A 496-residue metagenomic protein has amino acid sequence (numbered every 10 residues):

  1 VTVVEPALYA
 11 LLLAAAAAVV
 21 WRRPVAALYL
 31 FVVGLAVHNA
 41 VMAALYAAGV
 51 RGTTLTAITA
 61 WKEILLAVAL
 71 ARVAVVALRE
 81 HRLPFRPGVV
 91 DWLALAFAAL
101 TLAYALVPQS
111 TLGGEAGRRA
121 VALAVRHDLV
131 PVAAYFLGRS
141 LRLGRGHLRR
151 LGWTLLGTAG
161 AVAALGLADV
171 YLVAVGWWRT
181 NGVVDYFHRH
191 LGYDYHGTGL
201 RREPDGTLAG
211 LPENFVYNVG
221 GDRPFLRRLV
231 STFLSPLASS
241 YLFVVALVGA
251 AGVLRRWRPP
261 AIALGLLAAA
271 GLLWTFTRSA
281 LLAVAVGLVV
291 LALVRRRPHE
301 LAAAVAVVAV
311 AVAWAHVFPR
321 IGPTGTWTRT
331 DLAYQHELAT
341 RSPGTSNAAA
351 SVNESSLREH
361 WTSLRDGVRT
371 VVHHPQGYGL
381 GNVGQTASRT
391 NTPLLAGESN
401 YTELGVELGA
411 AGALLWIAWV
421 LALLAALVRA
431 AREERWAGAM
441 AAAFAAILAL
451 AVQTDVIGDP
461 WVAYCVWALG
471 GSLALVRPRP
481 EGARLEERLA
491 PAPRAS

Functional and structural regions predicted by a protein language model:
V4-A15, V37, V41, L55-V75 (+5 more regions): Membrane-embedded alpha-helical segments of multi-pass membrane proteins, especially the transmembrane helices
L13, A94-L106, A133, L137 (+2 more regions): Alpha-helical transmembrane segments of multi-pass inner-membrane proteins
V19, V25-V132, I447-L450, S496: N-terminal hydrophobic segments of proteins, predominantly signal-anchor/transmembrane helices of inner/organellar
H38, V50, R223-R227, P343-L408: Long extracytoplasmic/lumenal interhelical loops at the membrane interface of multi-pass membrane proteins
A164-T180, T275, R295-S351, D366-V372: A membrane-periplasm/extracellular boundary helix in multi-pass inner-membrane enzymes that assemble envelope glycans
W257-A261, A285, E407-L448: Hydrophobic transmembrane alpha-helices and their immediate junctions
V284-V305, A430: Perimembrane helix-loop-helix junctions
E300, A439-L450, V456-S496: Transmembrane alpha-helices of multi-pass inner-membrane enzymes
